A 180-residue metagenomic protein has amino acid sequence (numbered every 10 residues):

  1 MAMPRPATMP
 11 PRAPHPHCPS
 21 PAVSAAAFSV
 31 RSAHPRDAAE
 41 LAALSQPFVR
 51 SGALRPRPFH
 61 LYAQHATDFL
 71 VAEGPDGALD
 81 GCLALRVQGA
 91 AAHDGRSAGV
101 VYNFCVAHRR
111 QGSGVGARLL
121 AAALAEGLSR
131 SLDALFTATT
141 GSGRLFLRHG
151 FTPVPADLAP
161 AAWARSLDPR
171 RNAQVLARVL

Functional and structural regions predicted by a protein language model:
M1-R12: N-terminal acidic, proline/glycine-rich, low-complexity intrinsically disordered segments
H15-L54, E73, N172-V175, V179: Short amphipathic alpha-helix that is part of the acyltransferase structural core
S45-P75, L79: Active-site rim helix/loop that mediates acceptor-substrate recognition in acyltransferases
V71, A78-G89, A98-C105: Conserved beta-strand in the GNAT
F104-Q111, G141: A short, internal acetyl-CoA/4′-phosphopantetheine-binding micro-motif in the GNAT/acyltransferase core
G112-A125: Conserved acetyl-CoA-binding loop-helix of GNAT-fold acetyltransferases
G127-T140: Conserved GNAT acetyl-CoA-binding A-motif
T140-S166: Conserved active-site alpha-helix within GNAT-family acetyltransferase domains
